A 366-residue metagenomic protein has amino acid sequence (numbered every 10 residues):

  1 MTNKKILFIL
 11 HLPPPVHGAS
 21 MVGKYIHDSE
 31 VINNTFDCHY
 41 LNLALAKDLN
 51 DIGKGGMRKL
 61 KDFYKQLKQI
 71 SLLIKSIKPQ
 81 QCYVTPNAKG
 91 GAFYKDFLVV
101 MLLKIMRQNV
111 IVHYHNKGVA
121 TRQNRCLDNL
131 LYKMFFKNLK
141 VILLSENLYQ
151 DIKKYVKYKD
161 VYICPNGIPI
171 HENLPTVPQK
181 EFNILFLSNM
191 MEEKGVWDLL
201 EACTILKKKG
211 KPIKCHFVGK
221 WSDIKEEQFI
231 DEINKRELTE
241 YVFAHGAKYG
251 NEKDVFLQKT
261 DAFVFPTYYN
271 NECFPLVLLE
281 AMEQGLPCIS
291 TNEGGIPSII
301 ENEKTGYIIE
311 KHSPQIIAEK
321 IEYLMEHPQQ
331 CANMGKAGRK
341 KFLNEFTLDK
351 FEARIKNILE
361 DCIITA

Functional and structural regions predicted by a protein language model:
L7-I9, T176-G195, L199-C203, C215-W221: Conserved donor-binding/catalytic core segment of Leloir-type glycosyltransferases
L41-A46, L187, K214-Q228, G246-A247: Glycosyltransferase donor-sugar binding loop
Y132-N173: Donor nucleotide-sugar binding/catalytic pocket of nucleotide-sugar-dependent glycosyltransferases
Q228-K248: Nucleotide-activated donor-binding/catalytic signature segment of Leloir-type glycosyltransferases, i.e., the conserved
Q258-C273, L286: Acidic donor-binding loop of glycosyltransferase active sites
E283, P287-S290: Short hydrophobic beta-strand element within catalytic cores of glycosyltransferases and related nucleotide-activated
N302-E303, Y307-P314, Y323-Q329: Conserved acidic donor-binding segment of nucleotide-sugar-dependent glycosyltransferases
I316, Y323, Q330-E345, F351-R354: A short, well-ordered alpha-helix in the C-terminal region of glycosyltransferases
